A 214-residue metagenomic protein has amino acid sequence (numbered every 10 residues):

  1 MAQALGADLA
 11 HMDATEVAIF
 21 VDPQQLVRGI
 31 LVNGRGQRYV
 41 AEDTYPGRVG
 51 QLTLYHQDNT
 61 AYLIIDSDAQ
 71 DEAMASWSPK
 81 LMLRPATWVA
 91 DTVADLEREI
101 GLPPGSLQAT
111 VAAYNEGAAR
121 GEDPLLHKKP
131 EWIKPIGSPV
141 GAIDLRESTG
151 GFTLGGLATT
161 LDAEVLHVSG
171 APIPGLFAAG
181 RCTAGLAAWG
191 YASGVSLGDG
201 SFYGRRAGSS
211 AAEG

Functional and structural regions predicted by a protein language model:
M1-I19, A163, L197, Y203-R206: Glycine-rich loop(s) and the adjacent beta-strand/alpha-helix scaffold that form part
Q3, I65, V93-E97, Q108 (+3 more regions): Predominant activation on well-ordered alpha-helical scaffold segments within soluble catalytic domains
L5-S106: An anion/pyrophosphate-binding glycine-rich loop and adjacent beta-alpha core in soluble alpha-beta enzymes
V17-L26, P46-G50, S148-L154, R181-L197: Glycine-rich phosphate/pyrophosphate-binding beta-alpha loops
G34-R35, L161, V168, F202: Short, ordered coil/turn segments that flank beta-strands lining enzyme active or ligand-binding pockets
Q57, P85-V89, V93, I100 (+7 more regions): Generic structural signal for well-ordered, non-membrane alpha-helical segments in soluble metabolic enzymes
S106-G190: A glycine-rich dinucleotide-binding beta-alpha-beta segment and adjacent secondary-structure elements that constitute
I173, T183-G214: A conserved FAD-binding loop/helix module that cradles the flavin
